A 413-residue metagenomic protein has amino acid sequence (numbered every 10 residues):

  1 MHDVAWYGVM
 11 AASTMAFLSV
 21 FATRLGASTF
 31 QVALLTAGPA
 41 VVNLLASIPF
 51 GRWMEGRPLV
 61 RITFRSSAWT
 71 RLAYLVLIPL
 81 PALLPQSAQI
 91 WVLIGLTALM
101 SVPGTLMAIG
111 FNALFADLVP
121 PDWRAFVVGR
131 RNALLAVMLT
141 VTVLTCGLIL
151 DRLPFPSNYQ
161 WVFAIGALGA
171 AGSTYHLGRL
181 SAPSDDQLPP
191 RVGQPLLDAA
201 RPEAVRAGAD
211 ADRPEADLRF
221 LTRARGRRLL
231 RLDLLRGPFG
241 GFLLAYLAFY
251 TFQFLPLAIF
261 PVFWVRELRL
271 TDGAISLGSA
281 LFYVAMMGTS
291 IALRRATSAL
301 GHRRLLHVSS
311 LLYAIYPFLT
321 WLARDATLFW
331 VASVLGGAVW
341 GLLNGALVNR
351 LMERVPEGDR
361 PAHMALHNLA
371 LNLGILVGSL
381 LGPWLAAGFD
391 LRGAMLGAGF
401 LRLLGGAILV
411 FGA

Functional and structural regions predicted by a protein language model:
M1-L45, F64, T70, L75-I78 (+1 more regions): Helix-loop boundary and gating motifs at the non-cytosolic
A16-R24, I78-L84, L139-Q160, V377-A394: Transmembrane alpha-helix termini and helix-breaking/packing motifs in multi-pass membrane transporters
T29-F30, P121-R130, D272-G273, E357-H367: Loop-to-transmembrane helix entry/capping segments in MFS-fold secondary transporters and related SLC/MFSD carriers
A46-R61, L150-D151, T289-H302, A386: Helix-to-loop junctions at the C-terminal end of transmembrane segments in multipass secondary transporters
I62-L77, A167, R304-L319, G399: Structural signature of the two symmetry-related core transmembrane helices
P79-L96, L319-A332: Helix-loop junctions at membrane interfaces in 12-TM secondary transporters
G104-V119, L342-P356: Intracellular juxtamembrane helix-capping segments at the cytosolic ends of symmetry-related transmembrane helices
S184-L244: Juxtamembrane intracellular "pre-TM" segments in multi-pass secondary transporters
